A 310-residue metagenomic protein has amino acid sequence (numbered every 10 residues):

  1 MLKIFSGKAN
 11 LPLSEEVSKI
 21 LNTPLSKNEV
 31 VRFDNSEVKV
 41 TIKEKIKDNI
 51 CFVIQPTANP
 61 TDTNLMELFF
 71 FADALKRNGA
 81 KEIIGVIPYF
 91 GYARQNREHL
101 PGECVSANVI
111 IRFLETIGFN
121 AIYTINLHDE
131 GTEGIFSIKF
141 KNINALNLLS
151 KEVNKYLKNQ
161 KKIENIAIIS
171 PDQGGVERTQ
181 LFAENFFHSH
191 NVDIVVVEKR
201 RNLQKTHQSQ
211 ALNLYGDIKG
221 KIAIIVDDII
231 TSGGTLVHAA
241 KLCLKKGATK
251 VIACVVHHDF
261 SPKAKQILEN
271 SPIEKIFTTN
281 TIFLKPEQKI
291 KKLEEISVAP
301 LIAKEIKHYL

Functional and structural regions predicted by a protein language model:
M1-L310: PRPP-associated nucleotide enzymes
